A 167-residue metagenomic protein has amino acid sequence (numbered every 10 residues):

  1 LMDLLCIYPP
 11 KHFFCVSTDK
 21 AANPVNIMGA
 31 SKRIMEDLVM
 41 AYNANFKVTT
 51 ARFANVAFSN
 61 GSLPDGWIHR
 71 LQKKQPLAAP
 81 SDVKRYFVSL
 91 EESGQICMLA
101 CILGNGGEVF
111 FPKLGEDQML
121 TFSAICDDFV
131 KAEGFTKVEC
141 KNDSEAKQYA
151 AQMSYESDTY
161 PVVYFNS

Functional and structural regions predicted by a protein language model:
L1-E36, A41: Conserved Rossmann-fold NAD(P)-dependent oxidoreductase catalytic core, especially the SDR/UDP-sugar
A21, V56-F58: Conserved sequence/active-site signature of Rossmann-fold short-chain dehydrogenase/reductase
I27-S31, V56, S89: The catalytic Tyr-centered alpha-helix of NAD(P)H-dependent dehydrogenases
G29-D37, D65-W67, C126-F129: Short secondary-structure boundary/capping segments
V48, H69-V88, E92-I96, A100-Q118 (+1 more regions): A conserved pocket-lining segment of Rossmann-fold NAD(P)-dependent short-chain dehydrogenase/reductase
T49-R52, V56: Rossmann-like NAD(H)/NADP(H) cofactor-binding core
L103-S167: Mid/C-terminal beta-alpha module of Rossmann-like enzyme folds, strongest in SDR-family dehydrogenases/epimerases
